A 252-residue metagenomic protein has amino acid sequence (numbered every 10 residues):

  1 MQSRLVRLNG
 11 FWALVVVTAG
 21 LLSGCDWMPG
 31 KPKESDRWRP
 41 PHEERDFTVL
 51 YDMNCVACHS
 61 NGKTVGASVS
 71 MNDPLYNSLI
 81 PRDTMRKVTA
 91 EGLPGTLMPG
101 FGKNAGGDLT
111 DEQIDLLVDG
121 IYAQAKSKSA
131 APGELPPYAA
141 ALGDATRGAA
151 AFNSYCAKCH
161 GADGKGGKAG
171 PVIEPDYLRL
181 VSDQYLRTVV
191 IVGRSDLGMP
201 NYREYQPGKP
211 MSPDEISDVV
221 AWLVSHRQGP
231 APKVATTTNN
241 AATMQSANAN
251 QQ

Functional and structural regions predicted by a protein language model:
Q2-A13: Bacterial N-terminal signal peptides that target proteins for export
L21-G24: C-terminal motif of bacterial Sec signal peptides marking the signal peptidase cleavage site
D26-V49, A123-A151, T243-Q252: Electrostatic cytochrome c docking/interface patches
E43, Y51, P81, M85 (+6 more regions): Stable alpha-helical elements in mature extracytoplasmic
E44, T48, S60-A90, G100 (+3 more regions): Gly/Gly-Pro-rich "capping" loops immediately C-terminal to redox-active cysteine motifs in periplasmic/lumenal
Y51-N61, L117, G148-A162, V219-L223: The canonical Cys-X-X-Cys-His
G66-P74, E91-L116, I121-Q124, G133-E134 (+4 more regions): Axial heme c-ligation environment in periplasmic c-type cytochrome domains
